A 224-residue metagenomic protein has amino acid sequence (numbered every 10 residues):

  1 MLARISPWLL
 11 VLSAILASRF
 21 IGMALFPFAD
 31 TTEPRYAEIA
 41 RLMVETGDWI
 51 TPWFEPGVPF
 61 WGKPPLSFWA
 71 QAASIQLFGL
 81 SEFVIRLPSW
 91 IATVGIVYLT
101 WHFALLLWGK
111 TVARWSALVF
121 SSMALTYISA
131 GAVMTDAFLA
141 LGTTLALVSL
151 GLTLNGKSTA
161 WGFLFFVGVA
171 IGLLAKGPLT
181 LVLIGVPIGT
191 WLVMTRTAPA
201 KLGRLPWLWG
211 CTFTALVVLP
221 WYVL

Functional and structural regions predicted by a protein language model:
M1-L224: Membrane-integral, polyisoprenol-dependent glycosyltransferases of the GT-C/oligosaccharyltransferase superfamily
